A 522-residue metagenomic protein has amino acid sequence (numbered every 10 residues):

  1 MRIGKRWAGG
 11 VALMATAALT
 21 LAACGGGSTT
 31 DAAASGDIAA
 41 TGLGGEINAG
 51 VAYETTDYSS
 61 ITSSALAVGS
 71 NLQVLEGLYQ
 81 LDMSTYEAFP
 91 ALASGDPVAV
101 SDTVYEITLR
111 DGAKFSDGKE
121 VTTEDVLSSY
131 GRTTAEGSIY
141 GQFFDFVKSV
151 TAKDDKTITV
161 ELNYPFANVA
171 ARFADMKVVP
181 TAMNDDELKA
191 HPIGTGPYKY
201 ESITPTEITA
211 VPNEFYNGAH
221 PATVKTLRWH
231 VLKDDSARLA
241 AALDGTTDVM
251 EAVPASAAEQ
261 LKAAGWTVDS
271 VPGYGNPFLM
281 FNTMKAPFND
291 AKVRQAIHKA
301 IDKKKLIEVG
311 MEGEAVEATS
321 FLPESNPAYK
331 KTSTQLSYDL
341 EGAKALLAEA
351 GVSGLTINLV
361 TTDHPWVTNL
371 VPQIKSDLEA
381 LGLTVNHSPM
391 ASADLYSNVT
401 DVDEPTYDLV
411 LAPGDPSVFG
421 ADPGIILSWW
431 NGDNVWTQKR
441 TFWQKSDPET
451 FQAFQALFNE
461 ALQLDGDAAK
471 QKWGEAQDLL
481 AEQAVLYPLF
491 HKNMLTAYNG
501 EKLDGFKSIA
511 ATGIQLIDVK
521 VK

Functional and structural regions predicted by a protein language model:
N48-A49, G118, E379-T437, A461 (+1 more regions): Periplasmic binding protein-like
G50-V100, G131, I193: N-terminal lobe/hinge region of extracytoplasmic solute-binding protein
V98, N386-P389, A393-D394, I425-G500: Extracytoplasmic/peripheral linker and loop segments enriched in polar/acidic and small residues with frequent Thr/Pro
V104-E106, Q142-A182: Surface-exposed binding/hinge segments that line and control ligand-binding clefts or catalytic entry sites
T122-S129, D155-E161, G196-P197, V224-T226 (+4 more regions): Alpha-helical secondary-structure segments
F173-A222, T226: Gly/Pro-rich hinge or "lid" segments in bacterial periplasmic/extracellular proteins
D186, F215-Q260: Ligand-site clamp/hinge motif
E312-E349, W366-N369: Structural transition elements
